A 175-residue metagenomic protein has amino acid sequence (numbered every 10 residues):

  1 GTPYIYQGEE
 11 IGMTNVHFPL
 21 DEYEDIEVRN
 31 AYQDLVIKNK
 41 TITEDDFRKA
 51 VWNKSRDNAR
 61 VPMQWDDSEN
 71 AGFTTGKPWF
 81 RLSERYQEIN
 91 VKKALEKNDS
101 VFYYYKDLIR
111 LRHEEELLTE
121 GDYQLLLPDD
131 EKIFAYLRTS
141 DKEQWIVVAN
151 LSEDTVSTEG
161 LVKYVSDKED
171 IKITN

Functional and structural regions predicted by a protein language model:
G1-W145, L151-V156: Loop/helix patches that line or flank the sugar-binding groove of alpha-linked glycan CAZymes
S152-N175: C-terminal beta-sandwich/jelly-roll accessory domains of carbohydrate-active enzymes
